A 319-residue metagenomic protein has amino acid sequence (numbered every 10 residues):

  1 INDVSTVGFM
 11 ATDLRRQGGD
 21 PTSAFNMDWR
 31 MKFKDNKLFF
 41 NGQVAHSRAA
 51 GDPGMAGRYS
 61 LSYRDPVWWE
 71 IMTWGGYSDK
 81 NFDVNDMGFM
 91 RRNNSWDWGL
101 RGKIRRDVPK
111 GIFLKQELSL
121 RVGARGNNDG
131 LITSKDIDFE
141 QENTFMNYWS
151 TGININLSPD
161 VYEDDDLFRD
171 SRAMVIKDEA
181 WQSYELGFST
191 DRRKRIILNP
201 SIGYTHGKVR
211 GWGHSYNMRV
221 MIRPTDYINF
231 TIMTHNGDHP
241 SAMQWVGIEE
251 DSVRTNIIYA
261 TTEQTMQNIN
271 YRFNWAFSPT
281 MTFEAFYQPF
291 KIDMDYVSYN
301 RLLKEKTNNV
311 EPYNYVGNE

Functional and structural regions predicted by a protein language model:
I1-M31: Aromatic-lined, polymer-binding surfaces characteristic of secreted/periplasmic polysaccharide-degrading enzymes
T22, D35-E319: Exposed, low-structure sequence patches enriched in small/polar residues
